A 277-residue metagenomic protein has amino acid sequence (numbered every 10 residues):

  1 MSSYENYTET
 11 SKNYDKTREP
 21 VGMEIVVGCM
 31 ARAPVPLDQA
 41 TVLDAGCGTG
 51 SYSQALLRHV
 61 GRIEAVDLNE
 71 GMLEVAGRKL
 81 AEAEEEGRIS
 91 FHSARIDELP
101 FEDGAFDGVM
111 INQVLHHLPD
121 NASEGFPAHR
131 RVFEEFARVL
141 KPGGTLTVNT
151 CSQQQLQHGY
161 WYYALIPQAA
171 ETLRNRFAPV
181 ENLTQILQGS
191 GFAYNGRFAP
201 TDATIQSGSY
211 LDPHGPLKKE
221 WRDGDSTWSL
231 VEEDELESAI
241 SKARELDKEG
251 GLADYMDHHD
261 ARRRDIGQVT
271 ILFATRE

Functional and structural regions predicted by a protein language model:
M1-A40, S51, A55, M72-V75 (+1 more regions): Conserved class I S-adenosyl-L-methionine
L43, T49-E98, R131: Class I SAM-dependent methyltransferase SAM/SAH-binding core
D97-V109: A short acidic, Gly/Pro-enriched loop at the edge of an enzyme's catalytic core that lines a small-molecule cofactor
G108-P127: A short SAM/SAH-binding and catalytic strip from SAM-dependent methyltransferases
P127-P142: A short glycine-rich, Lys/Arg-flanked "PGG" loop and its adjoining helix->strand segment in the class I
T145-R174: Conserved class I S-adenosyl-L-methionine
N175-S190: Short alpha-helix
G196-E277: Conserved Class I S-adenosyl-L-methionine
